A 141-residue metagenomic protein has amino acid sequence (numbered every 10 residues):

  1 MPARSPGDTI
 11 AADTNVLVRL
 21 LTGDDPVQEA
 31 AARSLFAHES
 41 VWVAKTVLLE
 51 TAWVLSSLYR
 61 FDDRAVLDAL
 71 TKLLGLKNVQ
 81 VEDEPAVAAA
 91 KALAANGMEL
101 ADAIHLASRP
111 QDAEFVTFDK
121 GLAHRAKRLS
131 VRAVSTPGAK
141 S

Functional and structural regions predicted by a protein language model:
M1-T9, L93, L106-A107, Q111-S141: Acidic, PIN/NYN-like endoribonuclease modules and their adjacent C-terminal/linker elements
M1-V43, L58-D68, V131-S141: Short, well-structured N-terminal submotif of metal-dependent ribonuclease cores
V16, V47, A86, I104-H105 (+1 more regions): Alpha-helix capping/helix-boundary segments
A32-E39, A90-A94, H105-D112: Alpha-helix C-terminal capping segments
R33, A52-S56, T71-L74, K91 (+1 more regions): Amphipathic alpha-helical segments within well-ordered protein domains
K45, D68-N96: Acidic catalytic patch
K45-W53: Short, conserved active-site loops that position catalytic residues or coordinate cofactors/metal ions across diverse
